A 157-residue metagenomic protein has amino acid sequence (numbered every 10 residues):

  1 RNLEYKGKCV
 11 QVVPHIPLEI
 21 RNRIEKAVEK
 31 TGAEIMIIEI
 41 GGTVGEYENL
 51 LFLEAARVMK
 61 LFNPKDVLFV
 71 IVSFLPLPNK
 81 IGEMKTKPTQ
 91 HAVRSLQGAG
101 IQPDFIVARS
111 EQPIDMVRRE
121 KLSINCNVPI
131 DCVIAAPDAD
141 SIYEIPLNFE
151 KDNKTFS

Functional and structural regions predicted by a protein language model:
R1-S157: Flexible phosphate-sensing "switch/lid" loops adjacent to ATP/NTP-binding sites across phosphate-transfer
